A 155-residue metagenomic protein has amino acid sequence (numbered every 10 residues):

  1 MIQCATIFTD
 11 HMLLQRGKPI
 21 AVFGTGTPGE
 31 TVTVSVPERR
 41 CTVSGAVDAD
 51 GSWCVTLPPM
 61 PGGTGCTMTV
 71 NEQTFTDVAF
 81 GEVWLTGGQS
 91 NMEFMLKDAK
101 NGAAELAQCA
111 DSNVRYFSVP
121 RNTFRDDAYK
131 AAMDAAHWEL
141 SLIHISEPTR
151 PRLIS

Functional and structural regions predicted by a protein language model:
M1-P28, V78-T86: Non-catalytic, glycine-rich low-complexity segments
A5, T56, A79, R115-F117: Residues in well-ordered beta-strands of folded domains
R16, V34, I145-P148: Compositionally biased, intrinsically disordered/low-complexity regions enriched for serine, proline and threonine
A21-F23, C54, H144-E147: Ordered hydrophobic segments in well-structured contexts
T27-N101: Extended acidic/polar, glycine-enriched regions that form or flank non-catalytic beta-rich accessory modules
V47-A49, D111, P151: Low-complexity, intrinsically disordered short peptide segments enriched in small/polar/basic residues
W84-L142, S146: Extended, solvent-exposed functional surface patches
I143-S155: Single conserved hydrophobic/aromatic residue that forms the stacking wall/gate of nucleotide- or nucleobase-binding
